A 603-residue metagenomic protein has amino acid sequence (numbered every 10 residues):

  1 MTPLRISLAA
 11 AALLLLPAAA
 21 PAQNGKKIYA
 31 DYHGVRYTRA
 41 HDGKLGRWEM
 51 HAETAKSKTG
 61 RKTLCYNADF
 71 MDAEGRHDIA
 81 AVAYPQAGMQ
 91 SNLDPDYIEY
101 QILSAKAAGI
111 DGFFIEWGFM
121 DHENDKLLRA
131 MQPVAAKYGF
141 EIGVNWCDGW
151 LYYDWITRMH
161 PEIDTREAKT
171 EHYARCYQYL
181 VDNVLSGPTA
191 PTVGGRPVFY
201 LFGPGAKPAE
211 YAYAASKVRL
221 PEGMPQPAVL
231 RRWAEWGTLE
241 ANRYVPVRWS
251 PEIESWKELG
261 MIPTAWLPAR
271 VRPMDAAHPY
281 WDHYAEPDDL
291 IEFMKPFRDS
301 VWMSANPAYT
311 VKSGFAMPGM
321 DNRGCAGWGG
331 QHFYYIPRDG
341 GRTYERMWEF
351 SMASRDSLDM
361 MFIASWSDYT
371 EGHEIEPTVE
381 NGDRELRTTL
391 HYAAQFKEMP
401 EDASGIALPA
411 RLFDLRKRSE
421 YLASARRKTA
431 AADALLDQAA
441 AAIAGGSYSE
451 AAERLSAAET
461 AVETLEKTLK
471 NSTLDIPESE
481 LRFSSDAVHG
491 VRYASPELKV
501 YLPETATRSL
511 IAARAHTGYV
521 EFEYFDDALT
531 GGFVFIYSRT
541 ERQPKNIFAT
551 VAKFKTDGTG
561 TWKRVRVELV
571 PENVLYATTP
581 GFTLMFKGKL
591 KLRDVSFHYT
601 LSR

Functional and structural regions predicted by a protein language model:
M1-L8: Bacterial N-terminal signal peptides that target proteins for export
A18-A22: Boundary at the C-terminal end of the N-terminal hydrophobic targeting segment
Q23-T473, D527, D557, E568-E572 (+1 more regions): Glycan-processing catalytic domains of CAZymes
K467-R514, T540-R542: Glycan-recognition and processing domains
A515, E521-L529, V570-E572: Solvent-exposed strand-to-loop "edge" motifs in beta-rich extracellular domains
T530-P544: Short, surface-exposed beta-strand/strand-loop-strand elements in extracellular ectodomains
E541-Y576: Extracellular carbohydrate recognition and processing domains and analogous Trp-centered ligand-binding platforms
K587-R603: Exposed low-complexity, polar/acidic, P/S/T/G-rich flexible segments that act as propeptides, protease-susceptible
